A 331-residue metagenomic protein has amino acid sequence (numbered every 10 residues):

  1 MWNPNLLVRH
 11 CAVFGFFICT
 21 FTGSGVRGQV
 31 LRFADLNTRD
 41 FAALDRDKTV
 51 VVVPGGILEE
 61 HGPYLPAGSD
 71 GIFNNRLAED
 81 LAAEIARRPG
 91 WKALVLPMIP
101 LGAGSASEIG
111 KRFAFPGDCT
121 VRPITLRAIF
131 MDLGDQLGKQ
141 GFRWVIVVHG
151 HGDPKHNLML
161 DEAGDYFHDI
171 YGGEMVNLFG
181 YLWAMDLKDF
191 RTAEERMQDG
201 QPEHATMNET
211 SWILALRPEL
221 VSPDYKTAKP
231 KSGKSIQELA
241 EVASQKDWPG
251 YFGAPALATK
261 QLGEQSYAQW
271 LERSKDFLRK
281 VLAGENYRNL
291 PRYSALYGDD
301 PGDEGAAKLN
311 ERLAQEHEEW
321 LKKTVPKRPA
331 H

Functional and structural regions predicted by a protein language model:
M1-A12: Bacterial N-terminal signal peptides that target proteins for export
N3-P4, F21, E264, R279: A general, composition-driven signal for non-globular sequence regions
P4-L6, F17, N310: Alpha-helical interaction segments
N5-L6, T20, E238, W270: Acidic/proline-rich low-complexity IDRs
H10-T22: Bacterial N-terminal signal peptides
G28-I146, G150-H331: Extended, histidine- and acidic-residue-enriched regions that form the cofactor-binding/catalytic faces
